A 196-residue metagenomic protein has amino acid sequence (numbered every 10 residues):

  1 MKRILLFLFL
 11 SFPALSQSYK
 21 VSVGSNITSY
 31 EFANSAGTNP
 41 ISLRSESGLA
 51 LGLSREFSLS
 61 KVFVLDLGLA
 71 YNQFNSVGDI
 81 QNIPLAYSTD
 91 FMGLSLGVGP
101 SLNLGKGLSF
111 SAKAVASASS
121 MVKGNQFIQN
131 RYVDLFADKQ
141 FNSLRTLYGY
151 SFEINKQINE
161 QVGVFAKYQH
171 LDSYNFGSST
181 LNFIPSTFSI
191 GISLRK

Functional and structural regions predicted by a protein language model:
R3-P13: Sec-dependent N-terminal signal peptides
S16-K61, L65, T187, S193-K196: Short glycine/proline- and aromatic-enriched beta-strand/turn motifs that initiate or cap beta-hairpins
Y19, K61-L65, G107-F110, K156-V164: Repeated loop/turn-to-beta-strand initiation elements of outer-membrane beta-barrel proteins
K20, F32, A70, F74 (+2 more regions): Predominantly the C-terminal beta-signal and adjacent terminal strand-loop region of outer-membrane beta-barrel
S25, L49-F57, L69-Y71, L94-L102 (+4 more regions): Residues on the lipid-exposed face of transmembrane beta-strands in outer-membrane beta-barrel proteins
Y30-L43, Q73-M92, S120-L144, N175-L181: Flexible, solvent-exposed loop segments that connect beta-strands
V62-G78: Short hydrophobic interaction/assembly module
L85-G107: Helix-adjacent hinge/juxtasegments
